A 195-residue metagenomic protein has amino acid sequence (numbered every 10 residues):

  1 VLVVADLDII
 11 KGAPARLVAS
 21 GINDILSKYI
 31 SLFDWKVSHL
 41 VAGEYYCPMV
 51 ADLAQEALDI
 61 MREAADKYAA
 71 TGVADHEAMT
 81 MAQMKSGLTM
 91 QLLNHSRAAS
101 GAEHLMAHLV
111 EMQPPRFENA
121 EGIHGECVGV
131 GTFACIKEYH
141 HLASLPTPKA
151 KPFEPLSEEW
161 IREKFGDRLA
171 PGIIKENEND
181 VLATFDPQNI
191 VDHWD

Functional and structural regions predicted by a protein language model:
V1-A57: A glycine/threonine-rich phosphate-anchoring loop and its flanking beta-alpha core in nucleotide/phosphate-binding
A51-W194: Active-site segments that bind and position negatively charged phosphate/pyrophosphate groups
